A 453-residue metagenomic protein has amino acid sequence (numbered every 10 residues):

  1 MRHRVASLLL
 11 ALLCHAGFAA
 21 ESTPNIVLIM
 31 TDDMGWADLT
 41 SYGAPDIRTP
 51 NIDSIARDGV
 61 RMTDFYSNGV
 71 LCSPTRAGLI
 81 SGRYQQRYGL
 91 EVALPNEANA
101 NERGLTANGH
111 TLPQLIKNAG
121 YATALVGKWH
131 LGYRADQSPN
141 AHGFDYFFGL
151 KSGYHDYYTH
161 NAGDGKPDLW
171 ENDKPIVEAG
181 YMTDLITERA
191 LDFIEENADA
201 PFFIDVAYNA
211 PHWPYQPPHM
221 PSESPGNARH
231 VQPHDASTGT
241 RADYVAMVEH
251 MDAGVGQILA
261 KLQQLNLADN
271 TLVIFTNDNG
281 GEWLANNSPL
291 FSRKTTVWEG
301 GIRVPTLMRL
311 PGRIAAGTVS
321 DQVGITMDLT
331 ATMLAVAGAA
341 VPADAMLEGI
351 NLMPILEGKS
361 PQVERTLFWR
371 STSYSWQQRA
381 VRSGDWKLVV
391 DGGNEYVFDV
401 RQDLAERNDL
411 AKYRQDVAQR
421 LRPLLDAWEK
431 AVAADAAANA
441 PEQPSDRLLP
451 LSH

Functional and structural regions predicted by a protein language model:
R2, A19-E395, Q402-P423, A427-K430 (+1 more regions): Formylglycine-dependent sulfatase
A6-A16: Bacterial N-terminal signal peptides
